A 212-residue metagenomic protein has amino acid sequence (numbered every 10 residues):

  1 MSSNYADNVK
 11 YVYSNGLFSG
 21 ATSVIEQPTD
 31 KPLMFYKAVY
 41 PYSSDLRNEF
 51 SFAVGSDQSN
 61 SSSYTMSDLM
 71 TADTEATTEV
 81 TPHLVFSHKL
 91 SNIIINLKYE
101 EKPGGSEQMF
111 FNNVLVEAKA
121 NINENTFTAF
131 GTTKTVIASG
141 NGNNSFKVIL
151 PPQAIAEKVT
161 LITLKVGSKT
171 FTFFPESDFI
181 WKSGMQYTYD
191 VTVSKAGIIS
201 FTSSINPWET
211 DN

Functional and structural regions predicted by a protein language model:
M1, K102-T132: Short, ordered, surface-exposed loop/turn motifs in non-cytosolic proteins
M1-E107, V136-Q153, K169, K182 (+1 more regions): Short, low-hydrophobicity acidic/polar segments
L33, A156-G167: Eukaryotic beta-sheet cores, primarily in C2 and C2-like/PH beta-sandwich modules
Y36, I93, T160-I162, Y189: Hydrophobic residues positioned within well-ordered beta-strands of beta-sheet architectures
M109-F111, V148, I162-L164, F171-F173 (+1 more regions): Hydrophobic beta-strand residues in large extracellular and virion-surface proteins
S145, E157-L161, E176, Q186-T188: Active-site lining segments that contact anionic ligands and/or coordinate catalytic metals
T172-A196: C2-type phospholipid-binding modules
T192-N212: Intrinsically disordered, low-complexity repeat and linker tracts
